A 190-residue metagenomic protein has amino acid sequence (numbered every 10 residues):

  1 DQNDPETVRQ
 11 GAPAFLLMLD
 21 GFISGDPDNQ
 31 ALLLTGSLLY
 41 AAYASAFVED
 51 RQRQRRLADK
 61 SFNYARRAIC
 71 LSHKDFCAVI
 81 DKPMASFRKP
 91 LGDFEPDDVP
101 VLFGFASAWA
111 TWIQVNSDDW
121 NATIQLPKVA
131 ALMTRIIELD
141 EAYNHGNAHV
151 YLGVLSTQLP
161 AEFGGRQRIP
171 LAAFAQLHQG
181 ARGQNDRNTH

Functional and structural regions predicted by a protein language model:
D1-E6: Bacterial Sec signal peptide processing site at the extreme N-terminus
V8-D26, Q54-A68, S86, Q125-D140 (+1 more regions): Amphipathic alpha-helices of TPR/Sel1-like and other helical repeat/solenoid scaffolds
S24-D50, R66-L71: Short, charge-rich amphipathic alpha-helical segments embedded in non-transmembrane helical bundles/solenoids
P27-L34, P96-F103, Y143-N144, A148 (+1 more regions): Residue signature of alpha-solenoid helical repeat architecture, marking inter-repeat boundaries and helix-start
L32-L33, S37-Y40, L102, W109 (+3 more regions): TPR repeat positional signature
S37, A41-R51, T111-N121, V154-G164: Short coil/turn linking the two alpha-helices of tandem helical-hairpin repeats
F47-I113: Extended ligand-binding groove/face enriched in aromatic
E141-I169, A175-R182: Alpha-helical adaptor scaffolds
